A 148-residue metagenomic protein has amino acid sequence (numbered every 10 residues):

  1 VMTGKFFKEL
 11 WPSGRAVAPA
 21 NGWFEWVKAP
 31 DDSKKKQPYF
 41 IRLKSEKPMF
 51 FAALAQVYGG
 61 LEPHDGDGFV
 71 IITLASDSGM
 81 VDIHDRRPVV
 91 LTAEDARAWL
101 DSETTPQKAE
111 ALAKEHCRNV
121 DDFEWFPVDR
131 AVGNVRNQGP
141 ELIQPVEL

Functional and structural regions predicted by a protein language model:
V1-L148: A structured binding-face within diverse protein domains that lines the active/interaction site
